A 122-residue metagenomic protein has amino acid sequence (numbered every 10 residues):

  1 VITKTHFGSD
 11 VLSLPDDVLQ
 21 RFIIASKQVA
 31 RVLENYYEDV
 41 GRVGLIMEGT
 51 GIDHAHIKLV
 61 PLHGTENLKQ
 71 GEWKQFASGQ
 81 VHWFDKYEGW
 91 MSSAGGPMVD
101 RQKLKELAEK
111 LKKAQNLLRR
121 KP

Functional and structural regions predicted by a protein language model:
V1-P122: HIT superfamily nucleotide-processing domains
